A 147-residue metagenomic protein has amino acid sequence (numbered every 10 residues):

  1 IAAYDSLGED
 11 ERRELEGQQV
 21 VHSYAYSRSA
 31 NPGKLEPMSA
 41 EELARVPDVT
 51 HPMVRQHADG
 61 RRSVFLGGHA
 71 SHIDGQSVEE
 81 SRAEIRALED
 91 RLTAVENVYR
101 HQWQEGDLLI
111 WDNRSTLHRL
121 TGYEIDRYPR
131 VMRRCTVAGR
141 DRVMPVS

Functional and structural regions predicted by a protein language model:
I1-L108, N113-S147: Non-heme Fe(II) oxygenase catalytic core, chiefly the N-lobe of the double-stranded beta-helix
